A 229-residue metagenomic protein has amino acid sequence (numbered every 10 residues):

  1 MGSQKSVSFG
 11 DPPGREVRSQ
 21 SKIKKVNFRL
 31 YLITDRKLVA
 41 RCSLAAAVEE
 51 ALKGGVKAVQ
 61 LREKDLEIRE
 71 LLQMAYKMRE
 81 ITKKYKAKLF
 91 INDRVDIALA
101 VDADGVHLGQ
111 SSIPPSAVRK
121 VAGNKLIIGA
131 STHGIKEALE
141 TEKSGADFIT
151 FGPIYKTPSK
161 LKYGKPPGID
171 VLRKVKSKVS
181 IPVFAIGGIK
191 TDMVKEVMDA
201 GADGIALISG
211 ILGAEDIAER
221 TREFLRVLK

Functional and structural regions predicted by a protein language model:
G2, S21-I113, R119-D147, G164 (+4 more regions): Conserved N-terminal beta1-alpha1 strand-loop-helix module at the mouth
S6: Short, structured segments at the rim of ligand-binding sites
G10-V17: Short Gly/Ser/Thr- and charged-rich N-terminal loops/segments that act as flexible capping/hinge elements
A98, Y155-L161: A short acidic, helix-capping loop that chelates divalent metal ions and anchors anionic groups
G168, A185-K190: Glycine-rich adenosine-cofactor-binding loop
V197: Active-site helix-to-loop segments that bind/position phosphate- or nucleotide-bearing substrates and donors across
G201-G210: Short, electropositive alpha-helical surface patch
